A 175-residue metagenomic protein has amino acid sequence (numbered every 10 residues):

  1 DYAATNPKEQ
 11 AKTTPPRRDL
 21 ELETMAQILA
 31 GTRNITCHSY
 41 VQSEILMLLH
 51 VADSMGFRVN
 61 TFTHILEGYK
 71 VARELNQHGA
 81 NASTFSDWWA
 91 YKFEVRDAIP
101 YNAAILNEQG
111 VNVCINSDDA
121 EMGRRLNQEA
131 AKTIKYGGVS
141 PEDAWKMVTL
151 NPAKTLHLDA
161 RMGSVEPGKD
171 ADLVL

Functional and structural regions predicted by a protein language model:
Y2-P100, C114, K154-L156: Active-site core of metal-dependent hydrolases
N34, R73-N76, A80-L175: His/Asp/Glu-enriched, well-ordered alpha-helical/loop segment that forms or immediately abuts the divalent-metal
